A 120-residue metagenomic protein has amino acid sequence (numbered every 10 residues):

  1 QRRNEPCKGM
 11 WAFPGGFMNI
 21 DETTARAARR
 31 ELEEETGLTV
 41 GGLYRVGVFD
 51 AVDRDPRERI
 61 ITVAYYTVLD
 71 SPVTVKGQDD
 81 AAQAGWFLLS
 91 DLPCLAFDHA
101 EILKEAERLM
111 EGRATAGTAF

Functional and structural regions predicted by a protein language model:
Q1-R3: N-terminal, Lys/Arg-enriched amphipathic/low-complexity engagement segments that precede the first folded domain
P6-G9: A conserved beta-turn-beta hairpin within the catalytic core of GNAT-like acetyltransferases that forms part
W11, F17-A114: Unchanged
T115-F120: Short acidic, hydrophobic short linear motifs in intrinsically disordered regions
